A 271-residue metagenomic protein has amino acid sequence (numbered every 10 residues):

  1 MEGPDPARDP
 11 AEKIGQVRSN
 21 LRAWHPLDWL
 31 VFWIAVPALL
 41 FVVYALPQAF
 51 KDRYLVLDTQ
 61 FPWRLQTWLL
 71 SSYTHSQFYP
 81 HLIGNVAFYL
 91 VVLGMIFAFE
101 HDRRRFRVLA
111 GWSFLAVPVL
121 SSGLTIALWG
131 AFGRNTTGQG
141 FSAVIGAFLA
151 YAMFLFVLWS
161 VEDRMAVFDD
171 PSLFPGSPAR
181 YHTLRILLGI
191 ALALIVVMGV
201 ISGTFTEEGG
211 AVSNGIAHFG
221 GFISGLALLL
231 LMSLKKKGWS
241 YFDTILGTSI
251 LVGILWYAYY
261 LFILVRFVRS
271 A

Functional and structural regions predicted by a protein language model:
E2-A271: A detector for small-residue-rich transmembrane helices and their helix-helix packing motifs
